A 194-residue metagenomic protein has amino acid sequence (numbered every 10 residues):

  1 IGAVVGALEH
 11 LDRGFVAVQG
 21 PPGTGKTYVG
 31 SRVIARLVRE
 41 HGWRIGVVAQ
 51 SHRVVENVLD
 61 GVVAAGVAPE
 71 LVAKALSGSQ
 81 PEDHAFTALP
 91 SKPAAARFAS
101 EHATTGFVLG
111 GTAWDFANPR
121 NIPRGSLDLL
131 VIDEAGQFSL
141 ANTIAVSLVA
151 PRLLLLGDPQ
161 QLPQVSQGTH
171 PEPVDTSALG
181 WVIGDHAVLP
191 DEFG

Functional and structural regions predicted by a protein language model:
I1-D115: ASCE P-loop NTPase motor cores of helicases and related translocases
E40-W43, A49-E56, A64-A65, T104 (+2 more regions): Conserved helicase motor core of SF1/SF2 NTP-dependent helicases
